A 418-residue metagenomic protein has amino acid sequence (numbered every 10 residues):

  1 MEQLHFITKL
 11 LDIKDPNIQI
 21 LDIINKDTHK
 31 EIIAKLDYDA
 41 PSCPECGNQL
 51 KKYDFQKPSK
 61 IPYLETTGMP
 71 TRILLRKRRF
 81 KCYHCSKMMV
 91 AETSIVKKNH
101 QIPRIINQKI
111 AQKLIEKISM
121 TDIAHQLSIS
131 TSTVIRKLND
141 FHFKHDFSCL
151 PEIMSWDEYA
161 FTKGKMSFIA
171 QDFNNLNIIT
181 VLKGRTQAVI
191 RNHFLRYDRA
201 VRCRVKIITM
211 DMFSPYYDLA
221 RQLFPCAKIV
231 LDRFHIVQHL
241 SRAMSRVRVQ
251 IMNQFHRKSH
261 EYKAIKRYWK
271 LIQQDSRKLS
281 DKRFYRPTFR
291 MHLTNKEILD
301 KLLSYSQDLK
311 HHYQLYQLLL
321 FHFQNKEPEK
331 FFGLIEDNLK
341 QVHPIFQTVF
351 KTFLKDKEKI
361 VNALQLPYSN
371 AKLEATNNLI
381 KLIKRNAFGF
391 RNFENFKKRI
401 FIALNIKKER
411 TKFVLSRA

Functional and structural regions predicted by a protein language model:
M1-K87, A91-T93: Short, conserved DNA-binding cores of transcription-related domains
I23, A170-Q171: Hydrophobic beta-strand positions
A40, E45, K51, L138 (+7 more regions): Acidic/histidine-rich catalytic cores and adjacent linkers of DNA breakage/strand-transfer/modification proteins
G47, K60-M154, E158-K165, R202-V205 (+2 more regions): Short, positively charged, Gly/Tyr-enriched micro-motifs that form contact patches at catalytic or ligand/partner
N48-K51, K87-V90, I115, S119 (+7 more regions): Non-catalytic alpha-helical coupling and interface elements of nucleotide-dependent molecular machines and regulators
T93, Q171-N177: Gly-rich Lys/Arg/Thr-decorated short loops/hinges at beta-loop-alpha junctions or inter-strand turns that position
N99-Q101, I179-V201, I207: Active-site beta-loop-alpha junctions of metal-dependent nucleic acid enzymes, especially the RNase H-like/DDE
I236-R257: Short alpha-helix plus adjacent loop in nuclease-associated cores
